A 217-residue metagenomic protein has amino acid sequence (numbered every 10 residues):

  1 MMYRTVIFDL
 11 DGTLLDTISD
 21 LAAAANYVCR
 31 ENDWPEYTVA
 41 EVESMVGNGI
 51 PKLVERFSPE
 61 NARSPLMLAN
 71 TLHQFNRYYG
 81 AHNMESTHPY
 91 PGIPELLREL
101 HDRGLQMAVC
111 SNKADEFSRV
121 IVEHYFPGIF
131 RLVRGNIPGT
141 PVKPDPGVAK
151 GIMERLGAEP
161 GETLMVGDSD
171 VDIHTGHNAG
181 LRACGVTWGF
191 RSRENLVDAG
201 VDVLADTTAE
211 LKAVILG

Functional and structural regions predicted by a protein language model:
M1-S44: Active-site neighborhood of HAD-like aspartate-dependent phosphohydrolases
A25, I93-Y125: Substrate-recognition element of Asp-dependent hydrolases with the DxDx(T/V) motif
V28-C29, G49-S64, I121, I152-M153: Helix-loop "lid/cap" segments that line or gate small-molecule binding pockets
N32, R56-E95, R103: Metal-dependent phosphoesterase signature
E85-H88, A114-M165, D170-A179, R193-N195: Substrate-recognition "cap/lid" segment bordering the active-site pocket of phosphatases
V203-T207: Short acidic-hydrophobic, aromatic-tinged amphipathic segments that line or gate anion-handling sites
